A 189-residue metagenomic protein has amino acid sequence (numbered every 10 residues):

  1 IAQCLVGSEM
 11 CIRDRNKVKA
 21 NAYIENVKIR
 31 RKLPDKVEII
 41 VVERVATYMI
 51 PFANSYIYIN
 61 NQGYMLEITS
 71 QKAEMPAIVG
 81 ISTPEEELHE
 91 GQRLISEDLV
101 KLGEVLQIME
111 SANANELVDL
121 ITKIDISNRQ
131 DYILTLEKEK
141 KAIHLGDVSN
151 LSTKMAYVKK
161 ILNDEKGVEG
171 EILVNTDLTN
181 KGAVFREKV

Functional and structural regions predicted by a protein language model:
I1-G7, C11-I12: Single conserved hydrophobic/aromatic residue that forms the stacking wall/gate of nucleotide- or nucleobase-binding
R15-N16, N26-K28, K32-V189: Charged, solvent-exposed interaction patches on well-folded alpha/beta domains that mediate macromolecular contacts
N21: Acidic-histidine catalytic/liganding microenvironments
